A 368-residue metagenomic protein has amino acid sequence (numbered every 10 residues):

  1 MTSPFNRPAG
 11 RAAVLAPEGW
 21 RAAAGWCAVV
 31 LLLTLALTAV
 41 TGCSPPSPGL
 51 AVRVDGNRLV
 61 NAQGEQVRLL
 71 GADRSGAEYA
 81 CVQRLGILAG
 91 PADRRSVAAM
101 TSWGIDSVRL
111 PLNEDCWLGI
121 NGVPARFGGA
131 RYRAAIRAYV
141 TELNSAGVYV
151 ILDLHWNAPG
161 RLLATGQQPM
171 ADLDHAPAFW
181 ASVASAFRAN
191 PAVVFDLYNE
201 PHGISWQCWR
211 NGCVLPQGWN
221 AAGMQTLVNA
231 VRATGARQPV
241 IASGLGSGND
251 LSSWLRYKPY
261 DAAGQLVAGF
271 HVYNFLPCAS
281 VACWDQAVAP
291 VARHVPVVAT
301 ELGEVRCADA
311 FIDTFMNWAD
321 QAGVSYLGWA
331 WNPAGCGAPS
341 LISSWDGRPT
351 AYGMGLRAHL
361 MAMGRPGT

Functional and structural regions predicted by a protein language model:
M1-A22: N-terminal secretory signal peptides that target proteins for export/translocation
W26-A39: Bacterial N-terminal signal peptides
C43-S107, R126: N-terminal carbohydrate-binding accessory modules
A51, L85, A89, Q168 (+3 more regions): Extracellular glycoside hydrolase catalytic/binding regions
D73, L112-E114, L154-W156, N199 (+2 more regions): A mature extracytoplasmic/lumenal domain signature
A89-A158, N220, V231-T234, F311-G323: Aromatic-lined substrate-binding rim segments of carbohydrate-active enzymes
T165: Short acidic-hydrophobic catalytic motif
